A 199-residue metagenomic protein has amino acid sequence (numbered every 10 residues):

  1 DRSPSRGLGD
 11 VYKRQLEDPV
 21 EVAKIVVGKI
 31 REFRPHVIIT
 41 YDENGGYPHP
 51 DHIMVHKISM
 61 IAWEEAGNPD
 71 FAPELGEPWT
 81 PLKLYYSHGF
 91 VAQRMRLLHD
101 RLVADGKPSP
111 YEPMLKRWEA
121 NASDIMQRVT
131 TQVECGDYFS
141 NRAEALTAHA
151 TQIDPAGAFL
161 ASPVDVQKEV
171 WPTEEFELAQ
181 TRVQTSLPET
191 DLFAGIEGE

Functional and structural regions predicted by a protein language model:
D1-Y12: Single conserved hydrophobic/aromatic residue that forms the stacking wall/gate of nucleotide- or nucleobase-binding
D18-E199: Metal-dependent de-N-acetylase/amidase catalytic core
